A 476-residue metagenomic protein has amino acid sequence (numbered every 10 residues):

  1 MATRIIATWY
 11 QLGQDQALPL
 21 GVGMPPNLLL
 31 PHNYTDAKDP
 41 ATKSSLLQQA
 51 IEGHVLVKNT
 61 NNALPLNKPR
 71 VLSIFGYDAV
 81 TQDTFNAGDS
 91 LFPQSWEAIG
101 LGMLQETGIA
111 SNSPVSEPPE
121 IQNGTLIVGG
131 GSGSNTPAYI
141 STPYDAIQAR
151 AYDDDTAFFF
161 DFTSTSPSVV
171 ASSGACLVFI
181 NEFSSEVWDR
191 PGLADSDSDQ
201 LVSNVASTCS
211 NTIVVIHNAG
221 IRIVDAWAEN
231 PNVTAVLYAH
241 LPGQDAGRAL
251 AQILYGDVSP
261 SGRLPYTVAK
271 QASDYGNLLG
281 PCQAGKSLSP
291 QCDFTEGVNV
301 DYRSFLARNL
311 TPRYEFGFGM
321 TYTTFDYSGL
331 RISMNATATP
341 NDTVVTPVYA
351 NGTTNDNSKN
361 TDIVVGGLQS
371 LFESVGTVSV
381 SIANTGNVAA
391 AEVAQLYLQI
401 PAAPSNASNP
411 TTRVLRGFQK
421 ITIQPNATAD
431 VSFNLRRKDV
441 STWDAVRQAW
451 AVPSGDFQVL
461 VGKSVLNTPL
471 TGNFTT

Functional and structural regions predicted by a protein language model:
A7, L12, G21-L30, D36-T476: C-terminal non-catalytic regions of proteins with extracellular/luminal or membrane-system context
L18: An acidic-aromatic loop/edge-strand motif
